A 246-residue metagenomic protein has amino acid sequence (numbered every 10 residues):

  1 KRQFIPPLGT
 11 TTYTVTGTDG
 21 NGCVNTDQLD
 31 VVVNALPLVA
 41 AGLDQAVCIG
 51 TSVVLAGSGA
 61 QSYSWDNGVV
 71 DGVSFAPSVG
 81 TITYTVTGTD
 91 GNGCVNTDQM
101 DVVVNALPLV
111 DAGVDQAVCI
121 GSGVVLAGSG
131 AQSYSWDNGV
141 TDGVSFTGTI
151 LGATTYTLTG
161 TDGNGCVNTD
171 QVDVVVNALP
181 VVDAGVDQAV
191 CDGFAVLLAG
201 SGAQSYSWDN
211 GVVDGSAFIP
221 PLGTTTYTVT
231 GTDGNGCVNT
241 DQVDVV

Functional and structural regions predicted by a protein language model:
R2-Y13, G72-T85, G143-T157, G215-T228: Solvent-exposed segments in extracellular or luminal domains encompassing
G20-T26, C48, G91-T97, C119 (+2 more regions): Short, exposed coil/turn segments at beta-strand boundaries within extracellular/luminal domains
L29-A35, M100-A106, V172-A178, V243-V246: Interdomain boundary/hinge segments at the C-termini of tandem beta-sandwich modules
L36-G42, L107-G113, L179-G185: Proline-enriched interdomain boundary motifs that mark the N-terminal boundary and often initiate the first structured
I49-G59, I120-G130, V190-G202: A short beta-strand segment in extracellular, disulfide-stabilized domains
G59-N67, G130-N138, S201-N210: Solvent-exposed loop segments of extracellular immunoglobulin-like
